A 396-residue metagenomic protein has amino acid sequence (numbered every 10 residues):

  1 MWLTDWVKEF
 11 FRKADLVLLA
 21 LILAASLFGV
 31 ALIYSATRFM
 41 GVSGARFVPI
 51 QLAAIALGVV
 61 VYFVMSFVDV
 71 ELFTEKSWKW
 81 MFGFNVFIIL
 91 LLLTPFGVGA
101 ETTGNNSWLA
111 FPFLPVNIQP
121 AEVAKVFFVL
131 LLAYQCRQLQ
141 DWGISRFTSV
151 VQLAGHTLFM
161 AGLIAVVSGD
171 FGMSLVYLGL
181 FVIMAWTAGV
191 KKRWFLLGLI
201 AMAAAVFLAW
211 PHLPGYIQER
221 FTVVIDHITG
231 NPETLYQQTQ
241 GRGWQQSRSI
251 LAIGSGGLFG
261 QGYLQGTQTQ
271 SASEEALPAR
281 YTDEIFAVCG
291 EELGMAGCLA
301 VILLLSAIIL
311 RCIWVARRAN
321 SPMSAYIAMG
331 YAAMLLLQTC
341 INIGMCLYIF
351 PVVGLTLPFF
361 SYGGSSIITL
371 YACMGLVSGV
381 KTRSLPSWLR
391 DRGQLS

Functional and structural regions predicted by a protein language model:
W2-A20, A24, A31-S168, I343-T356 (+3 more regions): Membrane-helix boundary/helix-loop-helix interface segments in multi-pass membrane proteins
F28, L32, V61-M65, C136 (+9 more regions): Alpha-helical membrane-inserting segments
V30-I33, Y62, V129, A133 (+8 more regions): Alpha-helical transmembrane segments of polytopic integral membrane proteins, especially the permease/helical cores
A53-V61, E292-L310: Hydrophobic alpha-helical transmembrane segments
W78-V86, F147-I164, F171-H212, Q218: Hydrophobic alpha-helical segments of polytopic membrane proteins
T102-W108, L196-G297, P322-S324: Hydrophobic, glycine- and aromatic-enriched re-entrant/interface helices and adjoining loop segments
L175, L180-W194, T267-G297, T356-Y371: Interfacial segments of multi-pass membrane proteins
I313-V353, F360: Loop-to-helix entry and N-terminal half of a specific, functionally important transmembrane alpha helix in multi-pass
